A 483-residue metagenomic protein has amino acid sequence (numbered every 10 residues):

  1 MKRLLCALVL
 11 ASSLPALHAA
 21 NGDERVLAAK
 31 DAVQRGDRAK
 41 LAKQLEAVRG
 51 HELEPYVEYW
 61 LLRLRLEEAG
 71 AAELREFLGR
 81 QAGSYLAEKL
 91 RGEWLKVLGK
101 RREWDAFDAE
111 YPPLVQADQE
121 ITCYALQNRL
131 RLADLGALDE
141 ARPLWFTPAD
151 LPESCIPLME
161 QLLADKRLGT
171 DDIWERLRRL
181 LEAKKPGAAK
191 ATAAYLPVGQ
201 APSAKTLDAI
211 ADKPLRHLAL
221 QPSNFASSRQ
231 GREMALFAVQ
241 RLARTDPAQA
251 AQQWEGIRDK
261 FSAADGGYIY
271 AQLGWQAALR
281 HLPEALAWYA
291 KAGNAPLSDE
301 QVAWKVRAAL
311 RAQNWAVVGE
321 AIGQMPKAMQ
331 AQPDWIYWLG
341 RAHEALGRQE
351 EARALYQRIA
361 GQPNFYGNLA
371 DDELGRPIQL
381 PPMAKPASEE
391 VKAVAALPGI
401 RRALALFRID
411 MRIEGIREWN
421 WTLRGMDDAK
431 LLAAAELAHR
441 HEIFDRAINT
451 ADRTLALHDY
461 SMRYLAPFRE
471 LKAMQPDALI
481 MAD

Functional and structural regions predicted by a protein language model:
M1, L14-D483: Cell-wall glycan-active module
C6-S13: Bacterial N-terminal signal peptides
